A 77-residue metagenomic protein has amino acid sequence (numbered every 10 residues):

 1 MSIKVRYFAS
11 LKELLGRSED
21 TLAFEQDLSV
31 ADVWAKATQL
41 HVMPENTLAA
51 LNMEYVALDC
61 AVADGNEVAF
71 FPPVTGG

Functional and structural regions predicted by a protein language model:
M1-G76: Ubiquitin-like/PB1-type beta-grasp interaction modules and other compact soluble beta-rich domains
